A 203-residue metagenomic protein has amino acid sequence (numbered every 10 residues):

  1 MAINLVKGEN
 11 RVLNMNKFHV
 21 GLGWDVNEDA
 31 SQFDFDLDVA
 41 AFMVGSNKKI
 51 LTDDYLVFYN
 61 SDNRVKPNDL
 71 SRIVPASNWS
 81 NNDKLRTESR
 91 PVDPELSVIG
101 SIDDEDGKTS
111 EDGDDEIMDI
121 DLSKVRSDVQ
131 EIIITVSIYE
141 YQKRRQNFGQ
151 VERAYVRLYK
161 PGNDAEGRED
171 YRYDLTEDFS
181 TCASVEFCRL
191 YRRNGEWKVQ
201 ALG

Functional and structural regions predicted by a protein language model:
M1-G203: Intrinsic-disorder/low-complexity signal
